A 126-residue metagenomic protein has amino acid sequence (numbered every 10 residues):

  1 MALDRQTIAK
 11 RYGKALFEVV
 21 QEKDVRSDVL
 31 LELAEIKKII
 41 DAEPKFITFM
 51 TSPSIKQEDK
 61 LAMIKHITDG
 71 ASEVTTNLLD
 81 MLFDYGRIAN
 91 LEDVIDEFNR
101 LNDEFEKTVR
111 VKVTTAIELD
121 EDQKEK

Functional and structural regions predicted by a protein language model:
M1-K126: Elongated, mostly alpha-helical coiled-coil "stalk/stator" tethers of large membrane protein machines
